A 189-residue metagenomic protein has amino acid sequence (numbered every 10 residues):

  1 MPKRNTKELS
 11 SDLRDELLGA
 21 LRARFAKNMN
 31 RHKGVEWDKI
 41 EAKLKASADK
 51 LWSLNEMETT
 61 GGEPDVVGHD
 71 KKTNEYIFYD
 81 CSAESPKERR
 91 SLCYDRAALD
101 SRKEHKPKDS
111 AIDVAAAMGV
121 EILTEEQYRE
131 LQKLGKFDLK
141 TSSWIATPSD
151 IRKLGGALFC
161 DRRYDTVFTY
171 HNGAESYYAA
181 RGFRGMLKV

Functional and structural regions predicted by a protein language model:
P2-E121, E125-V189: A binding-site-centric feature that preferentially detects glycan-recognition modules on secreted/surface proteins
